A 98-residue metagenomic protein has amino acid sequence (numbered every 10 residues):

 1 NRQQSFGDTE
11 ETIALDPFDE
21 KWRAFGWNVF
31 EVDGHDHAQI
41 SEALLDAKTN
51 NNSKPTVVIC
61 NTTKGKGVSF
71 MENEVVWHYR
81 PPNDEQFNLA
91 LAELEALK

Functional and structural regions predicted by a protein language model:
N1-K98: Glycine-rich ThDP/TPP pyrophosphate-binding loop and its adjacent helix/strand module within ThDP-dependent enzymes
